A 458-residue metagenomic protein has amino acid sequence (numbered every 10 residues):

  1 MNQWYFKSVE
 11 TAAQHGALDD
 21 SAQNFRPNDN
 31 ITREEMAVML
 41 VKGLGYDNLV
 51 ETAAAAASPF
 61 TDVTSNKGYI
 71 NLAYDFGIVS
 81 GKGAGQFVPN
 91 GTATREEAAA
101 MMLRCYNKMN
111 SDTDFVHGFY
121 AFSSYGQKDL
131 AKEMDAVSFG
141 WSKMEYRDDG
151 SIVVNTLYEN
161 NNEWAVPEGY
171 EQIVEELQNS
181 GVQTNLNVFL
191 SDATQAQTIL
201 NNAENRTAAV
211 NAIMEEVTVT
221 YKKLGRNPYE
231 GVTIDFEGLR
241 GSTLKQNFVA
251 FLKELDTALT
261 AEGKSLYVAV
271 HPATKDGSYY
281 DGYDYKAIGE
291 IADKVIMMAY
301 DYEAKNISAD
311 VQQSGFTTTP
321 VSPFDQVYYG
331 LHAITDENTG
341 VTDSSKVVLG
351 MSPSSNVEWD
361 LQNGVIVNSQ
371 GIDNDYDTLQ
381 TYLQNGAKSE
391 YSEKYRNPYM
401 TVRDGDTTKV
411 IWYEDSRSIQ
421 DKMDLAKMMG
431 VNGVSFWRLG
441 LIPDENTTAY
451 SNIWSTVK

Functional and structural regions predicted by a protein language model:
M1-E10, Q14-E34, L40-Y69, D75 (+3 more regions): Feature responds to low-complexity, polar/acidic, surface-exposed segments characteristic of secreted/exported proteins
D112-I213: Glycan-recognition patch characteristic of GH18 chitinases/ENGases and related GlcNAc/peptidoglycan-binding proteins
F119-E133, N202-G225, G277-Y285, E414-K427: Short, acidic/polar
V137, I234, V295, L349 (+2 more regions): Conserved, mostly hydrophobic/aromatic
Y146-E168, L244-D377: Substrate-binding surface in catalytic domains of secreted glycosidases
A212-N247, M297-N306: Active-site groove signature of glycoside hydrolases
K346-V348, P353-M423, S451-V457: Glycan-binding loop/region signatures in secreted carbohydrate-active enzymes
K422-K458: Acidic/aromatic/glycine-rich contiguous surface patches that form carbohydrate-binding/processing clefts and analogous
